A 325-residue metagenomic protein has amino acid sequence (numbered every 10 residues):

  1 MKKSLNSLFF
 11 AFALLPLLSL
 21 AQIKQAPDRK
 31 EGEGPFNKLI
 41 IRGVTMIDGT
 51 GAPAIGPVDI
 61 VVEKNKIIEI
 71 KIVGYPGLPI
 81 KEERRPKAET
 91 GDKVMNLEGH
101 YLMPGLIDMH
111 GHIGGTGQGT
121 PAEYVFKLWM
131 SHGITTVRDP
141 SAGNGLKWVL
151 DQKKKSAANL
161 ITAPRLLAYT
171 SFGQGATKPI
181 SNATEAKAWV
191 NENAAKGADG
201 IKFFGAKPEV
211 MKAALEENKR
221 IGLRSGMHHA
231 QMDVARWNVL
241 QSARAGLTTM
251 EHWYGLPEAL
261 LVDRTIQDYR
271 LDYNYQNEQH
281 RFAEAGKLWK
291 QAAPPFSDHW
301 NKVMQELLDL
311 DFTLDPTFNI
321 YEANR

Functional and structural regions predicted by a protein language model:
M1-F10: Bacterial N-terminal signal peptides that target proteins for export
F9-S19: Bacterial N-terminal signal peptides
I23-N37, M46, A52-M103: Histidine-rich, glycine-flanked metal-binding segment
G43, E98-H100, L106-G114, H228 (+2 more regions): Histidine-centered divalent metal-coordination motifs
R84-A158, K178-T184, W237-S242: Metal-associated gating/positioning segment near the N- to mid-region
V125-L146, A163-G173, A194-A206, L215 (+4 more regions): Divalent metal-dependent hydrolysis catalytic cores, especially in the metallo-beta-lactamase
N144-Q152, G205-K219, L260-R270: Active-site-adjacent beta->alpha loops and helix N-cap segments on the catalytic face of soluble alpha/beta enzymes
E192-D199, L256-R325: Active-site neighborhoods of metal-dependent hydrolases
